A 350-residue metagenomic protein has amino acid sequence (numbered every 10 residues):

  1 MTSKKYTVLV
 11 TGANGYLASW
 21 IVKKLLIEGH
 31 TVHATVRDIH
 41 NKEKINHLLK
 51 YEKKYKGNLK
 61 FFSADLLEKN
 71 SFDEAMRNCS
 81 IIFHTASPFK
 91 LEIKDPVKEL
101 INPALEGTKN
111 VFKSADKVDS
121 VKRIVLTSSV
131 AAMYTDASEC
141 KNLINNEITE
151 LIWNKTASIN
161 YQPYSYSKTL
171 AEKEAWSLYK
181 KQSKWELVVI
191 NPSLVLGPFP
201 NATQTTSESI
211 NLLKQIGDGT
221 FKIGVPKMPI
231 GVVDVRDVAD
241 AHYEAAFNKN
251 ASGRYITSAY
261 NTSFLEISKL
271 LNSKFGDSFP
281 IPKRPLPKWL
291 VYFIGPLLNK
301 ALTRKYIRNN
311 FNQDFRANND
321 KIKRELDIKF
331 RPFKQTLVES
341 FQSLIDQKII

Functional and structural regions predicted by a protein language model:
Y6-H30: N-terminal Rossmann NAD(P)H-binding glycine-rich loop of SDR-like oxidoreductase domains
I39-E106: NAD(P)H-binding glycine-rich loop region in Rossmannoid oxidoreductase-like domains and their noncatalytic homologs
K94-Y164, V188: Conserved Rossmann-fold NAD(P)-dependent oxidoreductase catalytic core, especially the SDR/UDP-sugar
S158-L187: Active-site Tyr-X1-5-Lys
N160-P163, G197-T206, F221-R236: Glycine-rich "substrate-gating" loop/helix at the edge of Rossmann-like oxidoreductase active sites
K181-W185, G197-I210, A245-Y255: Glycine/proline-rich active-site loop of Rossmann-fold NAD(P)-dependent oxidoreductases
L213-I223, M228-Y255, A259-T262: Alpha-helical substrate-binding/gating segment
A241-K305, R324, F333, L337-I350: Mid/C-terminal beta-alpha module of Rossmann-like enzyme folds, strongest in SDR-family dehydrogenases/epimerases
